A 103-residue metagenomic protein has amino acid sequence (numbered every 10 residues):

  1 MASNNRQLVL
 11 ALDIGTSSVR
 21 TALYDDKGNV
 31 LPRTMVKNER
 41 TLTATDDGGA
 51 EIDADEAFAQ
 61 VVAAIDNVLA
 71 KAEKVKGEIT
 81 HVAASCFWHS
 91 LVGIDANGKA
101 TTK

Functional and structural regions predicted by a protein language model:
M1-T102: N-terminal glycine/serine-rich phosphate-binding loop of ATP-dependent small-molecule kinases, especially carbohydrate
